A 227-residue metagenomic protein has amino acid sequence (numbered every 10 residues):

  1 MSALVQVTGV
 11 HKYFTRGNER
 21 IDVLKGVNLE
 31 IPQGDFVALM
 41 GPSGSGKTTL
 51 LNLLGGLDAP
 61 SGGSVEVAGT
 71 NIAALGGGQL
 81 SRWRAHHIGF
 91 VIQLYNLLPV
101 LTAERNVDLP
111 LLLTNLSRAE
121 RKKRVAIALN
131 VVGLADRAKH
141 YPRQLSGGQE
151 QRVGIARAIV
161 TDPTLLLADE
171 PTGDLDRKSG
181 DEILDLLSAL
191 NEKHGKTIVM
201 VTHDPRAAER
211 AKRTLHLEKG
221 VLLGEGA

Functional and structural regions predicted by a protein language model:
S2-K219: ABC family nucleotide-binding domain
K219-A227: Conserved switch/coupling elements of ABC/ABC-like ATPase nucleotide-binding domains
